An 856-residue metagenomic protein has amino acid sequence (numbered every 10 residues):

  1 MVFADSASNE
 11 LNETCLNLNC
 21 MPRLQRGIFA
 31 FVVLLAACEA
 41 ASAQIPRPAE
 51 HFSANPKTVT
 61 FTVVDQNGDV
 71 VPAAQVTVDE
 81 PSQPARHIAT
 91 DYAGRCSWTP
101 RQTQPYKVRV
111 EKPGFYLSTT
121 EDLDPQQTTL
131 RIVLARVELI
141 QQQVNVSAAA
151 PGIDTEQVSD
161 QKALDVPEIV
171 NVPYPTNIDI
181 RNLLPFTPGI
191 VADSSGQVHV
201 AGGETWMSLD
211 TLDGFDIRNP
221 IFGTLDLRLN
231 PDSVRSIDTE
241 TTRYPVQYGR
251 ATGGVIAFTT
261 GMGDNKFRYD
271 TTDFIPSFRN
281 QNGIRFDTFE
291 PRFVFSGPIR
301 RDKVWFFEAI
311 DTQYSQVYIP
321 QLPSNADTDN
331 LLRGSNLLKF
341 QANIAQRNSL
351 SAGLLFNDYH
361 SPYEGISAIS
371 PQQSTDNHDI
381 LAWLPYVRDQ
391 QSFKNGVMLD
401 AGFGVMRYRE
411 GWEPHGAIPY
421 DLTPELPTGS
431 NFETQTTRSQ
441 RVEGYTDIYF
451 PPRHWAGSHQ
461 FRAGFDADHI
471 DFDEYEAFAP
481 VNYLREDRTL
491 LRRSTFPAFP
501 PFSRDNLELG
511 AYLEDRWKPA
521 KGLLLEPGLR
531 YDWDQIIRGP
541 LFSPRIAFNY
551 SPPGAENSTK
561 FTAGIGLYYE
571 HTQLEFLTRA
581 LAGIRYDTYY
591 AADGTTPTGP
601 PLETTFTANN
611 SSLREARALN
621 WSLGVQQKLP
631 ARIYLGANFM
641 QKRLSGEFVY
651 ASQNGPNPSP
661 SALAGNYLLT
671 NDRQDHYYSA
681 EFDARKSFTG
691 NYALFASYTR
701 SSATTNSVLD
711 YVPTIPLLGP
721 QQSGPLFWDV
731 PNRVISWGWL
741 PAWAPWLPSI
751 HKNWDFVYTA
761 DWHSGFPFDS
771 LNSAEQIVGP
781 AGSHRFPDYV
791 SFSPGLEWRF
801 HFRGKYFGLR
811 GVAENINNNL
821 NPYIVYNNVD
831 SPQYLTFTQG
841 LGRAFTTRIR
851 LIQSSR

Functional and structural regions predicted by a protein language model:
A43-D165, R218, N230-D232: Periplasm-facing N-terminal accessory domains of Gram-negative outer-membrane beta-barrel systems
F115-Y116, D122-V133, Q142-M262, T272-I284 (+4 more regions): Periplasmic N-terminal accessory/gating domains of Gram-negative outer-membrane beta-barrel systems
A192, V246-G249, G263-R268, R300-V304 (+10 more regions): Short loop/turn motifs that connect adjacent beta-strands in outer-membrane beta-barrel proteins
R285-H360, N377-D400, P544: Transmembrane beta-barrel wall of Gram-negative outer-membrane proteins
L332, S349-Y512, P660-G665: Replace "related TpsB outer-membrane translocases also match" with "some related outer-membrane beta-barrels such as
L524, G636-P767: Gram-negative outer-membrane beta-barrel transporters
A547-L668, Y677, P787: Solvent-exposed loop/turn elements at secondary-structure boundaries
R632, P748-A774, S791, W798-R856: C-terminal beta-signal and adjacent terminal beta-strands/loops of Gram-negative outer-membrane beta-barrel proteins
